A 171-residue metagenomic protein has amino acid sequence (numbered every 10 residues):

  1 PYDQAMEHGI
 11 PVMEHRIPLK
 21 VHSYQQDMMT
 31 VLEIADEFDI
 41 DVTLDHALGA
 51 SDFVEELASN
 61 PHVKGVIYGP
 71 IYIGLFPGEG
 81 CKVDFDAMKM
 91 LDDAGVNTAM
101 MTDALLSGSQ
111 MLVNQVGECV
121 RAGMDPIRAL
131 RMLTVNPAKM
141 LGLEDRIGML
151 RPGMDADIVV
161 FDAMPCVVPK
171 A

Functional and structural regions predicted by a protein language model:
Y2-D84, A99, K139-L141, D162 (+1 more regions): Active-site core of metal-dependent hydrolases
K64, G69-Y72, G78-A163, P169-K170: His/Asp/Glu-enriched, well-ordered alpha-helical/loop segment that forms or immediately abuts the divalent-metal
